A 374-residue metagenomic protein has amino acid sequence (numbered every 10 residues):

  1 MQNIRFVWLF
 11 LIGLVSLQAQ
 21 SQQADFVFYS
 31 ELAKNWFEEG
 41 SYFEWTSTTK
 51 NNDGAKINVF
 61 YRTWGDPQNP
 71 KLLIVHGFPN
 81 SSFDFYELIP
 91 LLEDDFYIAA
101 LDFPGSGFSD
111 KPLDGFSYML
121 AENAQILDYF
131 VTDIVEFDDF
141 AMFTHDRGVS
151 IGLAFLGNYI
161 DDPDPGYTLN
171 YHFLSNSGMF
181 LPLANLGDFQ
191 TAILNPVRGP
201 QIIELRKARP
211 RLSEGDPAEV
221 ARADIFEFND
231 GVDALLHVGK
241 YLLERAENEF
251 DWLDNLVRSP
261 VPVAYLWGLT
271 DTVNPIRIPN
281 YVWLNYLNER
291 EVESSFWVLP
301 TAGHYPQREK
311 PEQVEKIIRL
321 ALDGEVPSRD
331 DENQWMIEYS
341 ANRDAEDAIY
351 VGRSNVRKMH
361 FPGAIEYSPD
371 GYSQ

Functional and structural regions predicted by a protein language model:
Q2-L9: Sec-dependent signal peptide recognition, specifically the positively charged N-region followed immediately by
L11-Q18: Hydrophobic h-region of N-terminal signal peptides that target proteins for export in Gram-negative bacteria
Q22-K50, G54, V59-P67, L91 (+8 more regions): Flexible "cap/lid" subdomain of the alpha/beta-hydrolase fold that forms the substrate-access gate
N69, G77-N80, D146: Active-site glycine-rich loops that stabilize anionic/oxyanionic intermediates across multiple enzyme folds
L73-G77, W267: The conserved beta1-alpha1 loop
P79-E87, I98: Serine-hydrolase catalytic-loop signature spanning alpha/beta hydrolases and amidase-signature enzymes
F83-D84, F103-S106: Recognition helices and adjacent regulatory flanks at domain boundaries
V314: Histidine-centered active-site loop/cap adjacent to the catalytic His in serine esterases/O-acetyl transfer systems
